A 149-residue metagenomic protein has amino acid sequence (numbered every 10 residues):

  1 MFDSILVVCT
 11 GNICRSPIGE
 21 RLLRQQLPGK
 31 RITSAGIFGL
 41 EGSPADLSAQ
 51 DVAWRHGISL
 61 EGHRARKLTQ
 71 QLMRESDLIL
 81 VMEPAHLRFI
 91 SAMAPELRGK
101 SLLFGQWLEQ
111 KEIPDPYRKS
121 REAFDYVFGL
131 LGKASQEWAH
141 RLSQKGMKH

Functional and structural regions predicted by a protein language model:
M1-E75, H140-H149: Conserved active-site segments centered on acidic
V7, L80-V81: Hydrophobic beta-strand core positions in alpha/beta domains
S16, E83-P84: Helix N-cap/beta->alpha junction signal
L78, P84-H149: Phosphate-binding/catalytic loops
